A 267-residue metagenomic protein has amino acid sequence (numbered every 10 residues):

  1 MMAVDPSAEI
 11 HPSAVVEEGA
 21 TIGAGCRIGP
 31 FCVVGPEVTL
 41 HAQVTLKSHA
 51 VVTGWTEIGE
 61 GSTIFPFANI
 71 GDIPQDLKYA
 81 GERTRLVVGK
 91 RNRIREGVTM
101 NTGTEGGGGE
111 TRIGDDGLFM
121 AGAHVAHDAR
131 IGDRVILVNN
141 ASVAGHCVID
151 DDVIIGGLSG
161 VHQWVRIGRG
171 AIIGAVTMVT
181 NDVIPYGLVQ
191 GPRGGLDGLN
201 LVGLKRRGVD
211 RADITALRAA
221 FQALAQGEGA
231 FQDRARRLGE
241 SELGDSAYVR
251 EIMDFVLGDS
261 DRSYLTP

Functional and structural regions predicted by a protein language model:
M1-S7, P12-S13, E18, G25 (+7 more regions): Terminal amphipathic alpha-helical/low-complexity segments used for targeting or macromolecular assembly
A3-G195: Structural signal for interior beta-strand "rungs" in well-ordered beta-sheet cores of soluble enzyme domains
